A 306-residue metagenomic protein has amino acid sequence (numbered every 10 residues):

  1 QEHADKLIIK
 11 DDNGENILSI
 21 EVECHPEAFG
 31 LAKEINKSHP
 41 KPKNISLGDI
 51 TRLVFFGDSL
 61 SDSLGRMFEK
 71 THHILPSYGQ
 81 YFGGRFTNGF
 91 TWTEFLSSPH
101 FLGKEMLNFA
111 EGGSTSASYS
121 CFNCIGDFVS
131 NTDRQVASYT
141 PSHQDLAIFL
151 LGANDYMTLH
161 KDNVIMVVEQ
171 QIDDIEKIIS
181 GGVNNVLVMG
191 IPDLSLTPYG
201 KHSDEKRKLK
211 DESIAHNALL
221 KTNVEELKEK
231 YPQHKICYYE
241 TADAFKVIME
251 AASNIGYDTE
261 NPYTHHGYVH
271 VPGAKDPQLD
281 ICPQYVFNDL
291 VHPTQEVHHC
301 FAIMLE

Functional and structural regions predicted by a protein language model:
L7-I9, N16: Short linear proline/tyrosine/threonine-rich motifs used for host-factor recruitment and membrane trafficking/assembly
I35-G112, Q295-H299: Serine-esterase "nucleophile elbow" of acetyl-processing enzymes
I45-D49, F101-L102, Y139-H143, A147 (+2 more regions): Extracellular/periplasmic catalytic domains that process cell-envelope and extracellular macromolecules
D49, D193, P198-K210, E226-E229 (+1 more regions): Mobile gating loops/cap/lid regions near enzyme active sites that modulate substrate access
R52-F56, L60-S63, E105-A110, D145-L150 (+4 more regions): Structural recognition of the beta-strand scaffold that forms the well-ordered cores of secreted hydrolase catalytic
P76-D173: Conserved SGNH/GDSL esterase-like catalytic core that processes O-acyl groups on lipids and polysaccharides
G152-M249, L305: Extracytoplasmic, non-cytosolic globular domains
